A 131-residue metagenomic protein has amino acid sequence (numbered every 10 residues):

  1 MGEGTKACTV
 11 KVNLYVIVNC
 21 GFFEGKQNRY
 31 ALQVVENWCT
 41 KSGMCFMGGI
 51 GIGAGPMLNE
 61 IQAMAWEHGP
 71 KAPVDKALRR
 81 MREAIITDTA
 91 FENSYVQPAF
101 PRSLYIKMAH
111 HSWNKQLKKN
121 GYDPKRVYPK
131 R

Functional and structural regions predicted by a protein language model:
M1-R131: FMN-binding flavodoxin-like domain, especially the glycine-rich phosphate-binding loop
